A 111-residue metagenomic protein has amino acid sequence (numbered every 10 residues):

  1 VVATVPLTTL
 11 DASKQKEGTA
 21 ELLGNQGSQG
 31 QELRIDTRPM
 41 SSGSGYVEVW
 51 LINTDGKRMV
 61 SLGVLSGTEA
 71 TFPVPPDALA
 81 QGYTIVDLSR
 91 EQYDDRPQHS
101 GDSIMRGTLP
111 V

Functional and structural regions predicted by a protein language model:
V1-V111: N-terminal targeting/export leaders
